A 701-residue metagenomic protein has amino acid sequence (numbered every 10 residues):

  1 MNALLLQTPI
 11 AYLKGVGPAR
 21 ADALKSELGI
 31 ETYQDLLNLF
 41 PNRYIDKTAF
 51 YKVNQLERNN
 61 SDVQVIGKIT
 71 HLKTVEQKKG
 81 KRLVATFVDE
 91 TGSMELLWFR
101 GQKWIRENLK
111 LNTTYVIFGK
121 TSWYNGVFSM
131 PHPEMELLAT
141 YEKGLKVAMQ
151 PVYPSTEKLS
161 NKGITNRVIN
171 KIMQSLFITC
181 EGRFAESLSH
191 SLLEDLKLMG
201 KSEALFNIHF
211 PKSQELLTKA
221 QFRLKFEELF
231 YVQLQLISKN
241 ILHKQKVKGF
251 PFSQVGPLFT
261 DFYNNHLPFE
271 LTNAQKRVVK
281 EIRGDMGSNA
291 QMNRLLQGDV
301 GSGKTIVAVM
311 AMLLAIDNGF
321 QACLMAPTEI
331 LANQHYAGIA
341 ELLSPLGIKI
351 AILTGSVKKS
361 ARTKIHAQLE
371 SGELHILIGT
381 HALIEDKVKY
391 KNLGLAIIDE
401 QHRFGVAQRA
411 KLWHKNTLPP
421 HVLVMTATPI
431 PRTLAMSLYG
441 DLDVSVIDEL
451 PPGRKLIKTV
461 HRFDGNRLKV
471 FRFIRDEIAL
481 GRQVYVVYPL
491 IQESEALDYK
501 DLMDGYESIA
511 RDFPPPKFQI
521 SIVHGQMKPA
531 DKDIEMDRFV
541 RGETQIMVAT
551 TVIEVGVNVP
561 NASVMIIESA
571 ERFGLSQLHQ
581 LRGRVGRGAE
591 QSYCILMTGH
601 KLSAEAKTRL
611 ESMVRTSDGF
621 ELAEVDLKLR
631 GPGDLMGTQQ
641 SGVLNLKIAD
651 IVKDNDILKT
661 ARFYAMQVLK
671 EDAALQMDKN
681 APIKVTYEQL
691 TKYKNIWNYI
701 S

Functional and structural regions predicted by a protein language model:
M1-K14, S26, V232, L242: Long, highly charged, low-complexity intrinsically disordered interaction regions that mediate electrostatic DNA/RNA
D22-A23, G249-L296: Conserved pre-motif I regulatory segment
L39-I66, T70: OB-fold nucleic-acid-binding modules
V75-L83, V88-H266: Upstream accessory/linker segments immediately N-terminal to the RecA-like ATPase cores of bacterial MutS and a subset
L138-Y141, L395, K411-W413, V424 (+8 more regions): N-terminal cationic and glycine-rich segments that engage phosphates or anionic surfaces
R277-K280, Q291-E611, S701: Inter-lobe coupling/hinge segments of SF2-like helicase ATPases
D537-M547, I553-P560, M565-E568, G583 (+3 more regions): Accessory helical-bundle/CTD segments and flexible terminal tails appended to RecA-like ATPase motors
